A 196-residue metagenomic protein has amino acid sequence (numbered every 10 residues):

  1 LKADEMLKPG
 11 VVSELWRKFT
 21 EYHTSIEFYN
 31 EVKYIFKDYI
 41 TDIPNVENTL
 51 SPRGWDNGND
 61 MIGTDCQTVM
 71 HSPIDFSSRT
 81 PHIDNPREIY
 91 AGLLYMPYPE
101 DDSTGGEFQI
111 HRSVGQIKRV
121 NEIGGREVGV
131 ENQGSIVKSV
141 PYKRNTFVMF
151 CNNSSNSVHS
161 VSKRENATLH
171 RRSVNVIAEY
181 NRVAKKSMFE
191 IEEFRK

Functional and structural regions predicted by a protein language model:
K2-M70, P81-D84: Signature of the catalytic double-stranded beta-helix
I26-N30, Y34, Y90, Y142-K143 (+1 more regions): A structural signal for well-ordered alpha-helical segments within the folded catalytic domains of diverse enzymes
H71-D75: Short amphipathic alpha-helical segments and their helix-coil junctions
F76-S77, P81-E88, Y98-K196: Catalytic core of Fe(II)/2-oxoglutarate
L93-Y95: Eukaryotic charged/polar low-complexity linker/IDR segments
